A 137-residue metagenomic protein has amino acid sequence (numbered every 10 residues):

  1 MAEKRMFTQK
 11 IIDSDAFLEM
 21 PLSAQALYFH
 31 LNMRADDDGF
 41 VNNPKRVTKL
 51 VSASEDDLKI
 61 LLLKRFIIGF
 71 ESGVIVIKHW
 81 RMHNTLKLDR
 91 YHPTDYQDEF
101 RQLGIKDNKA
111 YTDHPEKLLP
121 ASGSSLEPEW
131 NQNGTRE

Functional and structural regions predicted by a protein language model:
M1-I11, A16, V51-E137: Winged-helix/helix-turn-helix nucleic-acid-interaction surface
A2-D38: Short, amphipathic alpha-helical interface elements at domain boundaries that mediate macromolecular binding
L22-A26, N42, A53-D57: Short, well-structured alpha-helical interface segments that form or flank functional binding sites
A35-V51: Short acidic, hydrophobic short linear motifs in intrinsically disordered regions
